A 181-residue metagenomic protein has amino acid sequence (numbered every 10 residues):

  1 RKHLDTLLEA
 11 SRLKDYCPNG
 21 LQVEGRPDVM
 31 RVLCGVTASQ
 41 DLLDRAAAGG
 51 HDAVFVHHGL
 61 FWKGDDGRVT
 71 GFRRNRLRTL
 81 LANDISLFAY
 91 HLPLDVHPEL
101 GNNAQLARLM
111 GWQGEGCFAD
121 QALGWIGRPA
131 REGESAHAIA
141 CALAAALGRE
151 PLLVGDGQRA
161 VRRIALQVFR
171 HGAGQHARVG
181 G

Functional and structural regions predicted by a protein language model:
R1-G181: Hydrophobic structural segments
